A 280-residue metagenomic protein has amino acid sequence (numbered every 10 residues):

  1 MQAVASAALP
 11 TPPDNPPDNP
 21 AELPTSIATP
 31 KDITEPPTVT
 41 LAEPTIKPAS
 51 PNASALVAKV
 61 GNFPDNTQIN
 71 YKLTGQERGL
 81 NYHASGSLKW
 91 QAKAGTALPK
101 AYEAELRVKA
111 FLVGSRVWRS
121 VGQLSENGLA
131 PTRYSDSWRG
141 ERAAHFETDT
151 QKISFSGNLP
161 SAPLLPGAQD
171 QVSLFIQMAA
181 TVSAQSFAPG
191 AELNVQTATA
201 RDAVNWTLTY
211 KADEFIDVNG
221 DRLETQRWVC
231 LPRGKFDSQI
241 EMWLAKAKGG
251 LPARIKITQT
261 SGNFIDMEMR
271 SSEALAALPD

Functional and structural regions predicted by a protein language model:
M1-T148, A188-D280: Acidic, serine/threonine-rich low-complexity disordered tracts
T150-I176: Acidic/charged, solvent-exposed loop-and-adjacent secondary-structure segments enriched in E/D, K/R, S/T, and G/P
P163-G167, S183-S186, T197-T199: Short, mixed-charge, low-aromatic patches
F175-A191: Anionic-ligand-binding alpha/beta catalytic cores of soluble enzymes and soluble regulatory domains that recognize
